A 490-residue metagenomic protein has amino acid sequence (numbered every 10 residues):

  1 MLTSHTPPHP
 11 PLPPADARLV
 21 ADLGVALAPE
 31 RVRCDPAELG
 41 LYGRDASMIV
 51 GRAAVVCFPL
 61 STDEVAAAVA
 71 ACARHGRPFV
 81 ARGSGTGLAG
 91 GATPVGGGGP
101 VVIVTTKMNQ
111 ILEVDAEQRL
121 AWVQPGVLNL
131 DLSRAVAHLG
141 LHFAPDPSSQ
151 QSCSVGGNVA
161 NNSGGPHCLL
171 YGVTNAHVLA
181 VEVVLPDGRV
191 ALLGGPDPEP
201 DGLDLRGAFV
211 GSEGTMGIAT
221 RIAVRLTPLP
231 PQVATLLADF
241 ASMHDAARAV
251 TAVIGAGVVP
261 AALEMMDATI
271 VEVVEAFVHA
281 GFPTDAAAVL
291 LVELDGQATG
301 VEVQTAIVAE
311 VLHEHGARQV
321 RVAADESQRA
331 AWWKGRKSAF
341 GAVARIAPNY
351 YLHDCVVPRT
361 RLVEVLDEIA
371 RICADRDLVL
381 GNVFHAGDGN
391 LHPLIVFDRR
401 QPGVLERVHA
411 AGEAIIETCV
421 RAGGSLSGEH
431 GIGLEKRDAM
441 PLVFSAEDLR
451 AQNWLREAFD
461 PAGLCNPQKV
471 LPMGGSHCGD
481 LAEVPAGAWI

Functional and structural regions predicted by a protein language model:
M1-A70, G87-R119, S148, I270-H279 (+3 more regions): N-terminal flexible segment immediately upstream of the FAD-binding catalytic core in FAD-dependent oxidoreductases
A28-P29, V420-I432, R456-E457, P461-C465: Alpha-helix capping/hinge segments and adjacent helical runs
R33-Y42, V224-P228, A234-A411, T418 (+2 more regions): C-terminal substrate-recognition/cap domain of FAD-linked oxidoreductases
A89-N109, A137-L141, G164-N175, I222-P228 (+3 more regions): A glycine- and small-aliphatic-rich helix-loop capping segment at beta-alpha/alpha-beta transitions that lines
Q110-E264, C465, L481-I490: FAD-binding subdomain of flavoenzyme oxidoreductases
R437-I490: Activity-critical C-terminal alpha-helical subdomain
